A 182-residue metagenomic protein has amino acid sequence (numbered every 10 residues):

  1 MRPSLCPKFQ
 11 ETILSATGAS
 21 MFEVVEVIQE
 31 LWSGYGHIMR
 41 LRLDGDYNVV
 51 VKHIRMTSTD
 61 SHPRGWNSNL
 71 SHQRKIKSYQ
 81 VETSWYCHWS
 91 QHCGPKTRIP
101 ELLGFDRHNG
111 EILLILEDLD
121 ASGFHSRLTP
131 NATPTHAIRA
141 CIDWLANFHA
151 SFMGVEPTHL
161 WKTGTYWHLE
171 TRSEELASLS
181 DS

Functional and structural regions predicted by a protein language model:
M1-G110, L114: Conserved NTP-binding catalytic cores of kinases and kinase-like/nucleotidyltransferase enzymes across multiple kinase
L43, N69-H72, A121-S122, T133-A137: Short, low-complexity, polar/charged sequence segments that are solvent-exposed and flexible
H62-N67, S122-L128: A short small-residue
W89-H92, S151, V155: Active-site catalytic microenvironments for nucleophilic, acid-base chemistry
L114-S122: Short pocket-lining segment of the protein kinase catalytic domain that shapes the ATP-binding cleft
G123-N147, M153-S182: ATP-dependent phospho-/nucleotidyl transfer catalytic cores
